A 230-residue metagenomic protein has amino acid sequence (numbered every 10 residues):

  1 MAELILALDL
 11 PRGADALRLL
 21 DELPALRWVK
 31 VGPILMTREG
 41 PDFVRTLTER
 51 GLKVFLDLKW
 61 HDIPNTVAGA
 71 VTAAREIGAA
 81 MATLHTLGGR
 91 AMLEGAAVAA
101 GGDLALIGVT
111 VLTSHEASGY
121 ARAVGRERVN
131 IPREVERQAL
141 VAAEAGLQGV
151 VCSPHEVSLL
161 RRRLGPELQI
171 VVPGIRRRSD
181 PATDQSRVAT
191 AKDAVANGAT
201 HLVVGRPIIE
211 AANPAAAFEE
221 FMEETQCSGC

Functional and structural regions predicted by a protein language model:
E3-A7, W28-K30, K53-F55, A80-M81 (+4 more regions): Structural preference for beta-strand elements that scaffold enzyme active sites
L6, V29, K59, A82 (+4 more regions): Conserved, mostly hydrophobic/aromatic
L8-D9, G32-M36, L84-H85, G149-V150 (+2 more regions): Glycine- and other small-residue-rich loops at beta-strand/loop junctions that grip anionic moieties
L8-V54, P64-A70, L140, P154 (+1 more regions): Conserved alpha/beta-domain cores
L26, R50, I77, A145 (+1 more regions): Structural motif
D62, T66-G149, S153-S158, R163-V171 (+1 more regions): Conserved anion-binding
I77-G89, R176-R177, D184-A217: Glycine-rich phosphate-binding active-site loops on the catalytic face of alpha/beta enzymes
L93-A99, V195, I208-C230: C-terminal helical cap(s) of enzyme catalytic domains, especially alpha/beta-barrels
